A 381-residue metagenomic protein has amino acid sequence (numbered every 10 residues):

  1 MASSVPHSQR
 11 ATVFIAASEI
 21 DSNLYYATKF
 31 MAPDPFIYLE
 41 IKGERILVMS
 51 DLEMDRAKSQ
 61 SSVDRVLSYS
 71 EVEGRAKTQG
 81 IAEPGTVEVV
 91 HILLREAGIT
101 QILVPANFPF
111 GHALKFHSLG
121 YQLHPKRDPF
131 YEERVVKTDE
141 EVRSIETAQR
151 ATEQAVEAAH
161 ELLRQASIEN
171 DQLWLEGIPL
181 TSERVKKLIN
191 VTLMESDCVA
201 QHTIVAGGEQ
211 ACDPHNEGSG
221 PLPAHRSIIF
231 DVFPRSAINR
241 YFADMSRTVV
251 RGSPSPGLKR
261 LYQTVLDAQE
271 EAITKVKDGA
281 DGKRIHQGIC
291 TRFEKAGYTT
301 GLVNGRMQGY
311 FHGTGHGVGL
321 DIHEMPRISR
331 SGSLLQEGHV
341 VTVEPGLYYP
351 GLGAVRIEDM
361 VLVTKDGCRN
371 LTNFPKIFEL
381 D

Functional and structural regions predicted by a protein language model:
M1-D381: Active-site neighborhoods and metal-handling regions in enzymes and metal-associated proteins
